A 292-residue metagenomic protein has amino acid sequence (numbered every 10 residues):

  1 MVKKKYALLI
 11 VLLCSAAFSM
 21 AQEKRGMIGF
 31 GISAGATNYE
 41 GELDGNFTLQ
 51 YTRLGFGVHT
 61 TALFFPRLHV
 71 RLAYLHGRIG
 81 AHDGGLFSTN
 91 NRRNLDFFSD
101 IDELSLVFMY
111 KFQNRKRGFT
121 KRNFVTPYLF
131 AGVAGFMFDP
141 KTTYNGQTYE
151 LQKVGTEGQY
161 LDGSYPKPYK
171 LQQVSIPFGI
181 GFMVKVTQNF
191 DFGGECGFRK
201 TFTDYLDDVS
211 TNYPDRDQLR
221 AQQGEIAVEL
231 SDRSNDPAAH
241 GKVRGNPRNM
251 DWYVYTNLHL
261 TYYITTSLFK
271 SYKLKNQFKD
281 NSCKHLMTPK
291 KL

Functional and structural regions predicted by a protein language model:
M1-G26: Bacterial Sec-dependent N-terminal signal peptides
Q22-G55, L63-D102, T120-R122, G135-S175 (+5 more regions): Primarily recognizes Gram-negative and organellar outer-membrane beta-barrels
V58, L106, L129, F178-I180 (+1 more regions): Membrane-embedded beta-strands of outer-membrane beta-barrel proteins, especially the hydrophobic/small aromatic
H59-T61, M109-K111, G181-M183, T261-Y263: Transmembrane beta-barrel domains of outer membrane proteins
E103-K116: Internal transmembrane alpha-helix with an interfacial aromatic "cap," most often the third helix
N123-P127: Interfacial segments of alpha-helical transmembrane regions
